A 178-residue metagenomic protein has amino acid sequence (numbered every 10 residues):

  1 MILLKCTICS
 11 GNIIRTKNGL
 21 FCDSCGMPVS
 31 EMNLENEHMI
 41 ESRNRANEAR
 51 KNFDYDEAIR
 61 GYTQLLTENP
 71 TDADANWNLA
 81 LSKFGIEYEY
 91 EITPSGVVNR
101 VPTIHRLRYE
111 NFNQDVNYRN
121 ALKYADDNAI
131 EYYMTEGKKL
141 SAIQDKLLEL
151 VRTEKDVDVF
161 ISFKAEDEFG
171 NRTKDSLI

Functional and structural regions predicted by a protein language model:
I2, S10-I13, V29: Cys/His-rich microdomains that often coordinate metals
C6-C9, C22-C25: Short cysteine-rich clusters marking metal-coordination/redox-active sites
G26-E35: Short Cys/His-rich micro-motifs in 6-15 aa windows
E35, G85-G137: Short coil/linker segments at helix-helix boundaries
E37-Q64, E68: Alpha-helical segment of the N-proximal tetratricopeptide repeat
R60-P94: Short, charge-rich amphipathic alpha-helical segments embedded in non-transmembrane helical bundles/solenoids
K138-I178: Conserved N-terminal substructure of TIR/SEFIR domains
